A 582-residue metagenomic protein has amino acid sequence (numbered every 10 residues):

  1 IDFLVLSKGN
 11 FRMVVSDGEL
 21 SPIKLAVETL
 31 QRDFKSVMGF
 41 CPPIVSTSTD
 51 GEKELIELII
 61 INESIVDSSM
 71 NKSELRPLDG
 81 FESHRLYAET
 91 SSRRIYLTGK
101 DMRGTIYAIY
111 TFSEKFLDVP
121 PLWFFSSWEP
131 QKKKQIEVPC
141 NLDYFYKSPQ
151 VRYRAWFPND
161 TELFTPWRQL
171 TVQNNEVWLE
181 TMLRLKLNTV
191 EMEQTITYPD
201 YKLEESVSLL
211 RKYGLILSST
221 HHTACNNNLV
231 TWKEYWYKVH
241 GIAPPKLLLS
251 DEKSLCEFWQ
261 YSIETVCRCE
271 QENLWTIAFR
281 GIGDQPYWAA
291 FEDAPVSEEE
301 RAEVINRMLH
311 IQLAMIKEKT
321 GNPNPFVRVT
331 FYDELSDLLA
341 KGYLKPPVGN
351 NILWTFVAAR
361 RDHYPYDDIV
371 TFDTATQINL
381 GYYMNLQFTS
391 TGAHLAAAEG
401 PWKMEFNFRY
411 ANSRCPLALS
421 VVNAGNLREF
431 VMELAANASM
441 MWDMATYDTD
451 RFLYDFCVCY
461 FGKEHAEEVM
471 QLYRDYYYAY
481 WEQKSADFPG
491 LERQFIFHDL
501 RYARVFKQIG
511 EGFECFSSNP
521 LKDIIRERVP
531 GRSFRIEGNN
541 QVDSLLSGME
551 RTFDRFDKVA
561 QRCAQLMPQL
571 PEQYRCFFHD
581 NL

Functional and structural regions predicted by a protein language model:
I1-K147: Contiguous, structured surface segment used for ligand recognition
S16-E19, M38, V45-G51, S64-S69 (+6 more regions): Aromatic-lined carbohydrate-binding surfaces of glycoside hydrolases
P22-L25, T29, D33, G104-T111 (+12 more regions): Extracytoplasmic/secreted proteins, especially bacterial periplasmic and envelope-associated proteins
R32, P77, H84-A88, R103-S126 (+9 more regions): Internal mixed beta-strand/loop scaffold within catalytic domains of large alpha/beta enzymes
R93-I95, R154, N350, L417: Residue-level detector of short, conserved catalytic/binding motifs and their immediate flanks
I95-G99, L217, Y382: Short hydrophobic-aromatic micro-motifs
L142, W232, V296, Q312-L582: Substrate-binding groove of N-acetylhexosamine-processing glycoside hydrolases
